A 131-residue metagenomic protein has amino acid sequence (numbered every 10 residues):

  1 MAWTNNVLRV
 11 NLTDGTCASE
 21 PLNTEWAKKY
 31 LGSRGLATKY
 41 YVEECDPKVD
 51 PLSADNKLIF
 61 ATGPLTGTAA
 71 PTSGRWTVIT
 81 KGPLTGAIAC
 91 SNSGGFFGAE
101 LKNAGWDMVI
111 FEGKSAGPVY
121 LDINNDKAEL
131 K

Functional and structural regions predicted by a protein language model:
M1-K131: Acidic carboxylate diad motif detector
